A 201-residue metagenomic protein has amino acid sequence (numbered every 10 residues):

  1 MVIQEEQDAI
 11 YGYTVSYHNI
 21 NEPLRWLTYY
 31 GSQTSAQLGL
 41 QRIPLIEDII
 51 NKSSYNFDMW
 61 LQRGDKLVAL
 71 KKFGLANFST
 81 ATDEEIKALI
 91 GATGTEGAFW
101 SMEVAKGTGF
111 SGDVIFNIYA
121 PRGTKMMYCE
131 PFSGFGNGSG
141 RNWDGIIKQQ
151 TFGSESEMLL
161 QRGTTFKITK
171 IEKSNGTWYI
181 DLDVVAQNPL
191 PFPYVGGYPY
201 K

Functional and structural regions predicted by a protein language model:
M1-K201: Mono-ADP-ribosyltransferase
